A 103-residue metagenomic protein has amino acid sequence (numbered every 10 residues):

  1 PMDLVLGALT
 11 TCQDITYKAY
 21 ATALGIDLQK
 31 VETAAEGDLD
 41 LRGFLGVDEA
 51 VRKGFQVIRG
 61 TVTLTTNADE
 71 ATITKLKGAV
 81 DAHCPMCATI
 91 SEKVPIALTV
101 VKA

Functional and structural regions predicted by a protein language model:
P1-G7, Y17-A103: Extended beta-strand/beta-hairpin segments
